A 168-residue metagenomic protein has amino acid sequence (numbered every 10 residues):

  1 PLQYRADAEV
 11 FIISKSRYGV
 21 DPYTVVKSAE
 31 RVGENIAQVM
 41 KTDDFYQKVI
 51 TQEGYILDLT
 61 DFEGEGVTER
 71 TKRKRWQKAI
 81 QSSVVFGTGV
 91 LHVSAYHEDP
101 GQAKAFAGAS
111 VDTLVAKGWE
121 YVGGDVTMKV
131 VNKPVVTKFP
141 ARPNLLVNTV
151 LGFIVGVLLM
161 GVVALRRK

Functional and structural regions predicted by a protein language model:
P1-K168: Hydrophobic and amphipathic membrane-targeting/association helices
